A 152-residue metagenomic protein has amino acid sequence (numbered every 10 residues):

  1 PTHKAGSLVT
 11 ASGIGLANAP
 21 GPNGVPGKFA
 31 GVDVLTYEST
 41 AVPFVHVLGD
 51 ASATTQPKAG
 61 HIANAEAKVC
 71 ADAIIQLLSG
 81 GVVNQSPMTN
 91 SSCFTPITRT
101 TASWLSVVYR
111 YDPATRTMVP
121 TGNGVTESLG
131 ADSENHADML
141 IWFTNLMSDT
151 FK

Functional and structural regions predicted by a protein language model:
P1-A65, Q76: FAD-site-proximal beta/loop scaffold in flavoenzymes
L8, I62, V82, G124-T126: Compositionally biased, intrinsically disordered low-complexity regions
V45-S52, N84-F94, L129-I141, S148-F151: Noncatalytic linker/hinge segments flanking ATPase motor cores
H46-A63, I97-Y109, S148-K152: A broadly tuned preference for mixed-charge, low-complexity surface segments
A51-T89, T95-I97: A conserved FAD-binding loop/helix module that cradles the flavin
G80-T121: A contiguous, mid-protein "functional segment" used to position or interact with cofactors/ions or partner subunits
L105-K152: C-terminal auxiliary extensions adjacent to catalytic cores
